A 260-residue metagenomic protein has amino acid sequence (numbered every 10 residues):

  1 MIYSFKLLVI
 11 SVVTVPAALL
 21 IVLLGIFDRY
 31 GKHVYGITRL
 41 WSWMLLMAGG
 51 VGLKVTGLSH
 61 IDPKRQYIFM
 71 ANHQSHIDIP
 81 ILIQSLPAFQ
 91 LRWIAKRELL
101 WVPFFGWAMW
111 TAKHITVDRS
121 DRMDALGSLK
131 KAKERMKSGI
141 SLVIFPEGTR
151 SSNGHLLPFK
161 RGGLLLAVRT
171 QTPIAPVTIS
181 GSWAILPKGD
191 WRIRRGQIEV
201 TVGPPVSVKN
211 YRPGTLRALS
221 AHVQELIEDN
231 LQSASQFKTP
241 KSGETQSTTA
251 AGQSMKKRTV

Functional and structural regions predicted by a protein language model:
M1-K54, W107-T111: A transmembrane-helix-recognition feature enriched in membrane-embedded lipid enzymes and envelope glyco-/phospholipid
I2-K6, T38-L91, A95: Conserved H-X4-D acyltransferase segment
G49-T56, A125-L126, W183-I185: Short gly/ser/thr-rich secondary-structure transition/capping motifs
I68-M70, T116, V143-F145: Structural motif
N72, W110-A112, R192-R195: Short, hinge-like loop/turn segments at secondary-structure boundaries
I77-G127, K131: Membrane-embedded segments
L126-V260: Non-catalytic C-terminal accessory region of glycerolipid acyltransferases and related lyso-lipid remodeling enzymes
